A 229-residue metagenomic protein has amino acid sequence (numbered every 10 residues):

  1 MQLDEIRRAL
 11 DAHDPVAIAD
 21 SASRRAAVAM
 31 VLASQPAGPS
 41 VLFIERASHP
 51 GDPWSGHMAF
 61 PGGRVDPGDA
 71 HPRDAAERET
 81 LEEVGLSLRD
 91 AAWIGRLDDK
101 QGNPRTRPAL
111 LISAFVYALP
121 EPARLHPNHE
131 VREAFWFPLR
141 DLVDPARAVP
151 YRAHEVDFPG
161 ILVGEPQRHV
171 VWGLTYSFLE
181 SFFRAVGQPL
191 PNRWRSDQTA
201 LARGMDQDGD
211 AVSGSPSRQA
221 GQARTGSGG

Functional and structural regions predicted by a protein language model:
M1-F60, R64-E82, L86-A123, R140-L142 (+2 more regions): N-terminal leader/linker segments that precede catalytic domains of diphosphate-processing enzymes
R124-D141: Acidic, glycine-rich loop-and-strand cores that form catalytic or ligand-binding grooves in diverse globular domains
H129, A146, F183: Short, flexible helix/strand-to-coil boundary loops that buttress conserved ligand/catalytic motifs in alpha/beta
A148-V156: Glycine/small-residue-rich hydrophobic helix-like segments
